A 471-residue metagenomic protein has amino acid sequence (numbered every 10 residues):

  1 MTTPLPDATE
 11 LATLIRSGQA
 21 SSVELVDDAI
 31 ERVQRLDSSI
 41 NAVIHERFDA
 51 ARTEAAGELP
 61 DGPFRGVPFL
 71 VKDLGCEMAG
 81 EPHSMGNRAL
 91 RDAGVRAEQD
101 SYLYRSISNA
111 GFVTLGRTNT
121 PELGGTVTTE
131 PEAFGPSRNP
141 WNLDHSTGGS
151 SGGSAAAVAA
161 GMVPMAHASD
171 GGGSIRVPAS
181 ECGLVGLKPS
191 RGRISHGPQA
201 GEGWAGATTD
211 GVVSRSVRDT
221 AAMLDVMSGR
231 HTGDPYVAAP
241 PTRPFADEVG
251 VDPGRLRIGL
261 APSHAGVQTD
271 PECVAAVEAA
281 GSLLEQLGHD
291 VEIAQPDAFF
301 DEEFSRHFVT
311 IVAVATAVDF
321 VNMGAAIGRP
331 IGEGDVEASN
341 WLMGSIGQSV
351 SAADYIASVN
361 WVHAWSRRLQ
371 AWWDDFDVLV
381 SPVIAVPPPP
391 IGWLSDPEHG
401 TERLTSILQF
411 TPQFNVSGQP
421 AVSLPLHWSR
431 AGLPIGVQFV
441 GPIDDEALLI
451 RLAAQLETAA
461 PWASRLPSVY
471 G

Functional and structural regions predicted by a protein language model:
M1-A50, Q286-G288, G344, Q348-S349 (+1 more regions): An N-terminal boundary/leader segment
E10-R16, E31, S108, H264 (+3 more regions): Serine-dependent amide/ester hydrolase catalytic core
Q19-D27, A56, S101, P244-D247 (+4 more regions): Acyltransferase
A29, A51, T220, I258 (+4 more regions): Residue-level signal for inorganic ion chemistry
A51-A133: Acidic/His- and Gly-rich active-site-bordering loop/insert found across diverse amide/peptide-bond hydrolases
F64-A89, G250-P262, I311-Q370, P420-L433: Short helix-loop capping/hinge segments that flank enzyme active sites or metal/cofactor-binding pockets
Q99-H231, N415-G436: Short glycine/serine-rich loop segments
K188-G281, R451, A459-Y470: A short helix-breaking turn/cap at a secondary-structure junction
